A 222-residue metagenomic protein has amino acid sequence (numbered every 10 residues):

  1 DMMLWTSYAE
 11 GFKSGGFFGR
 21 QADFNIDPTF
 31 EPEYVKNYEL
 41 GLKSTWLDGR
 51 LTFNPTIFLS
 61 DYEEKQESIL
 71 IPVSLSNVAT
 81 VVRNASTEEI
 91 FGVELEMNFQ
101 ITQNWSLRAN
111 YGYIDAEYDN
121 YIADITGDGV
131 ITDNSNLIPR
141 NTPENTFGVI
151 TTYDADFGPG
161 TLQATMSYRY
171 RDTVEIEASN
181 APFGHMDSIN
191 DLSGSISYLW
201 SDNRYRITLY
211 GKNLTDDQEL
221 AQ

Functional and structural regions predicted by a protein language model:
D1, T29, E39-K43, T56 (+7 more regions): Outer-membrane beta-barrel architecture
M2-L4, D48-F53, N104-L107, G158-L162 (+1 more regions): Repeated loop/turn-to-beta-strand initiation elements of outer-membrane beta-barrel proteins
L4-A9, E31-V93, N98-Q100, G112 (+2 more regions): Membrane-embedded beta-barrel scaffold of Gram-negative outer-membrane proteins
G11-K13, L214-T215: Acidic glycine-/aspartate-rich tracts in secreted/extracellular proteins
G16-N25, K65-V73, I114, D119-G127 (+2 more regions): Outer-membrane beta-barrel translocator domains and adjoining extracellular loop/strand segments of Gram-negative
F24, Y34-K36, A79, F91 (+3 more regions): Exposed loop/turn and edge beta-strand positions of beta-sandwich/beta-sheet ligand-binding modules
Y38, L137-Q222: Conserved C-terminal beta-signal and adjacent last beta-strands/turns of outer-membrane beta-barrel proteins
L59-D61, R83-A178: Gram-negative outer-membrane beta-barrel transporters
